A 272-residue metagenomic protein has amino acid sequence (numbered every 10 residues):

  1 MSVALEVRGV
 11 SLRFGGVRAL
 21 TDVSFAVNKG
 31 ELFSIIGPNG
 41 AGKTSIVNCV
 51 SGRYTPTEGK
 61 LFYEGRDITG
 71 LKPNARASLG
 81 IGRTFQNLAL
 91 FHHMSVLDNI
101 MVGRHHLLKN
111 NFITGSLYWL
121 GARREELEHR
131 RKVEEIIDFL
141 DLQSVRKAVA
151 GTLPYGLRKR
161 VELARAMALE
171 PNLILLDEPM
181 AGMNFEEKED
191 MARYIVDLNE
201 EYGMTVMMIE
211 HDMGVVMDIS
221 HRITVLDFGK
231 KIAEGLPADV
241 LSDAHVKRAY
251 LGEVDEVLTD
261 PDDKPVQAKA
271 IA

Functional and structural regions predicted by a protein language model:
M1-A272: Glycine-rich phosphate-binding loops of nucleotide-dependent enzymes
